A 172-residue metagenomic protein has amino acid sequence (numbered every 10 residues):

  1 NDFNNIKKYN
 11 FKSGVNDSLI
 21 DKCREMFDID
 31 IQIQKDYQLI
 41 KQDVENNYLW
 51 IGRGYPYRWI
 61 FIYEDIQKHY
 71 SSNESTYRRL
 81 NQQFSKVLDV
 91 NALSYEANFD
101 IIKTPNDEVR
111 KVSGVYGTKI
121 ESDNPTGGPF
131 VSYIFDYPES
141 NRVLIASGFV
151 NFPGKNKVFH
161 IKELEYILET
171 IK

Functional and structural regions predicted by a protein language model:
N1-F11, I31-Y37, V143-K172: Surface-exposed amphipathic alpha-helical segments
F11-D17: Short, highly charged C-terminal tails/helix-capping segments
D17-D30, F159-H160: Short aromatic-glycine motifs in intrinsically disordered, low-complexity regions
R24-M26, Q34, N141: Extracytoplasmic
Q34-D89: Secretory pathway targeting signatures of secreted, lumenal, and periplasmic proteins
Y57-I60, K68-Y70, E121-N124, P153-K157: Short, surface-exposed beta-strand/loop "edge" segments at domain boundaries and coil↔beta transitions
R58-W59, V112, N141-G148: Glycine-rich, often proline-containing surface loops adjacent to acidic residues and nearby aromatics that form
K86-S140, K155: Signature of long, low-cysteine stretches enriched in small and polar/charged residues
